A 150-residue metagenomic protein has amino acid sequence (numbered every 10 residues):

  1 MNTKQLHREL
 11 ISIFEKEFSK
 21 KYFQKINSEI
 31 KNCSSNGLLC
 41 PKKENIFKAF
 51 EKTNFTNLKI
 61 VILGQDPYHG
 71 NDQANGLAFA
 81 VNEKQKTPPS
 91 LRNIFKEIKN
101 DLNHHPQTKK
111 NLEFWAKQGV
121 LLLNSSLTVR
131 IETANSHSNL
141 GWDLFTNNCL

Functional and structural regions predicted by a protein language model:
M1-F14: Generic N-terminal amphipathic, Lys/Arg-enriched alpha-helix
K16-L150: A polyanion-binding, active-site-adjacent surface
